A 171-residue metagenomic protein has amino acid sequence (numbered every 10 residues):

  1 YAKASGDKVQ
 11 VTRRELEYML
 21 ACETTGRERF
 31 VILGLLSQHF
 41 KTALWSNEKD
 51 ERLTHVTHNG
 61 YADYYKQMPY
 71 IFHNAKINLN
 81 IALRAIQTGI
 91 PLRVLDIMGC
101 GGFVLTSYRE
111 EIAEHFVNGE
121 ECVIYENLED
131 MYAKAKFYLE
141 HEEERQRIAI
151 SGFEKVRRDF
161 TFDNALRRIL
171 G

Functional and structural regions predicted by a protein language model:
Y1-Q87, L105-I112: Nucleotide-sugar donor-binding catalytic core of glycosyltransferases
L33-S37, P69, K136, F153 (+1 more regions): Non-transmembrane alpha-helical segments in soluble domains of secreted/periplasmic/extracellular proteins
P69, L92-G99, A113: Short alpha-helical segment that forms part of, or immediately flanks, the ligand-binding pocket in carbohydrate-active
N118-G119: Glycine-centered loop/turn motifs
C122-L128, Y138-E142: Conserved acidic donor-binding segment of nucleotide-sugar-dependent glycosyltransferases
L128-M131, G152: Catalytic phosphate/metal-binding cores of nucleic-acid and nucleotide-processing enzymes, i.e., regions that mediate
E140-L170: A charged, aromatic-enriched C-terminal amphipathic alpha-helix characteristic of glycosyltransferases across folds
